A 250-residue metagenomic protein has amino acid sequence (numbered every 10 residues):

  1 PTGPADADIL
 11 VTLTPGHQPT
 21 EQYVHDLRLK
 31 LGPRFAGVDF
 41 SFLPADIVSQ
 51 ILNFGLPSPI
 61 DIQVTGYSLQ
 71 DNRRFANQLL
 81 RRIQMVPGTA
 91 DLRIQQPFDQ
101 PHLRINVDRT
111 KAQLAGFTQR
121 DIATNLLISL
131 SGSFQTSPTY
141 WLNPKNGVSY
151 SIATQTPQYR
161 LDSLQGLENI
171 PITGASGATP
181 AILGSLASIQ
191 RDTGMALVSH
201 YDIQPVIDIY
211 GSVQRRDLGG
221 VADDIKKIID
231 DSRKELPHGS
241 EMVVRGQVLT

Functional and structural regions predicted by a protein language model:
P1-D6, S41-P59, Q63, R93-Q100 (+3 more regions): Flexible hinge/switch segments at interdomain interfaces of large molecular machines
P1-F54, T110-T136, K145-N146: Solvent-exposed, membrane-proximal periplasmic/extracellular interface segments of envelope transport and secretion
D8-L10, D61-Q63, R104, D208-Y210: Short aromatic/hydrophobic contact patches that present stacked aromatics for nucleic-acid/ligand binding
V11, F42, V64, T154-T156 (+1 more regions): Hydrophobic side chains in beta-strands
H17-Q18, T65-N72: Short, surface-exposed ligand-recognition loops at beta-strand->loop->(often short) alpha-helix junctions that present
R73-T250: Extracytoplasmic/periplasmic membrane-proximal domains and adjacent transmembrane bundles of envelope biogenesis
